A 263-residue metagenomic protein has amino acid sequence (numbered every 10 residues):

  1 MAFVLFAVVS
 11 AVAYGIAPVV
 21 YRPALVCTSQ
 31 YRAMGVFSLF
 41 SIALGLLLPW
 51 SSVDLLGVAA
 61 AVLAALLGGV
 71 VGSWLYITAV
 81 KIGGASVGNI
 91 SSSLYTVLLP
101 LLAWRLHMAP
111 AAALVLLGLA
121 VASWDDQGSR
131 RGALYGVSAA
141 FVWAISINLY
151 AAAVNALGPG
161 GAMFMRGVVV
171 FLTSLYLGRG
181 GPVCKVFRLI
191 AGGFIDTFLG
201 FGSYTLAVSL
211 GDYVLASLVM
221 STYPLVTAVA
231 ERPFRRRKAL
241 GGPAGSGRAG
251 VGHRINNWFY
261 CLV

Functional and structural regions predicted by a protein language model:
M1-A13, D54-G68, W104-L116, V137 (+2 more regions): Structural signature of hydrophobic alpha-helical transmembrane segments
M1-Y31, L117, Q127-G160, G245-G247 (+1 more regions): Glycine-/small-residue-enriched transmembrane alpha-helix faces in small-molecule transporters and effluxers
A2-S10, V36, G45-L75, G83 (+5 more regions): Loop-to-transmembrane-helix transition segments
V9-V20, V26-V71, L114-L117, A162-P182 (+1 more regions): Transmembrane alpha-helices of multi-pass small-molecule transport proteins
R22, I77, A103-W104, A151 (+2 more regions): Small-residue-mediated transmembrane helix hinge/kink sites in multi-pass secondary transporters
V26-R32, L75-S91, N155-G161, G202-T222: Structural motif at transmembrane-helix junctions in multi-pass transporters
L39-L44, S91-L106, V169-T173, G200 (+1 more regions): Alpha-helical transmembrane segments of compact multi-pass small-molecule transporters, enriched in specific families
F40-G45, L94, L98-A103, H107-D125 (+1 more regions): Hydrophobic transmembrane alpha-helices of multi-pass small-molecule transport proteins
